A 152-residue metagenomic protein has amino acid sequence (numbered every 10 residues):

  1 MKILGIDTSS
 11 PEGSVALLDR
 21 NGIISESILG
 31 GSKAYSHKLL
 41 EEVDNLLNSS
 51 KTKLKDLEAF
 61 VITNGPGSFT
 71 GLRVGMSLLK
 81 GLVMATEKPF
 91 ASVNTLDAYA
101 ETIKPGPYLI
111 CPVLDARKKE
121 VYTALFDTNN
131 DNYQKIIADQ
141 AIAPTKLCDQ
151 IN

Functional and structural regions predicted by a protein language model:
M1-N64, A141: N-terminal beta-alpha supersecondary unit
P11, G65-P66, A116-K119: Short glycine-rich anion-binding loops that position phosphate/pyrophosphate groups of nucleotides and phosphorylated
S14, T70, E120: Glycine/Thr-rich phosphate-binding loops of Rossmann-like dinucleotide-binding domains
G22-I23, S68, D131-N132: Residue-level signal for well-ordered, solvent-exposed loop/turn and beta-edge residues enriched in charged/polar side
G22-I23, S77-L82, T123-T128: Short, basic/glycine-rich phosphate-binding loops at helix/coil junctions that contact nucleotide phosphates
K38-E41, S77, A98: Short amphipathic alpha-helical face segments that pack within enzyme cores and frequently flank/anchor catalytic
V61-T95: DPxDG-like acidic metal-binding loop motif
P89-N152: Surface "functional belts" at beta-alpha junctions
